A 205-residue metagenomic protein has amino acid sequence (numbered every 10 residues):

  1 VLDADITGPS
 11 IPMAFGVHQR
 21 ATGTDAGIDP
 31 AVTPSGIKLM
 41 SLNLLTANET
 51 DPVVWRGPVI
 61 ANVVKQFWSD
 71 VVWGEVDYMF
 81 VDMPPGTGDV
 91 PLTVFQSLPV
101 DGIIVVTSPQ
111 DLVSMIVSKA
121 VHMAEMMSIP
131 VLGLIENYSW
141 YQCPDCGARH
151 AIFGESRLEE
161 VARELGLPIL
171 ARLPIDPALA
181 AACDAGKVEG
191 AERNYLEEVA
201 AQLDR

Functional and structural regions predicted by a protein language model:
L2-D3, I11, M40, V64 (+5 more regions): Residue-level signature of catalytic and energy-coupling elements of molecular machines, predominantly ATP/GTP-dependent
L2-E49, V54, A61: Phosphate-binding loop that captures ATP/GTP phosphates
I6-G8, L45-A47, P85-T87, P109-V113 (+2 more regions): Conserved nucleotide-binding/hydrolysis micro-motifs of P-loop NTPases
M40, M83, Q96, L132 (+2 more regions): Glycine-rich phosphate-binding loops of nucleotide-dependent enzymes
S41-L42, V105-S108, L134-I135: Conserved beta-strand segments of the P-loop GTPase G domain that flank and frequently precede/overlap
T46-V94: Phosphate-binding/switch loop-helix module in NTP-utilizing enzymes
G74-V81, T87-G88, P99-A120: Conserved Switch II/interswitch segment of TRAFAC-class P-loop GTPases
V121-R205: C-terminal lobe/tail of nucleotide-utilizing enzymes
